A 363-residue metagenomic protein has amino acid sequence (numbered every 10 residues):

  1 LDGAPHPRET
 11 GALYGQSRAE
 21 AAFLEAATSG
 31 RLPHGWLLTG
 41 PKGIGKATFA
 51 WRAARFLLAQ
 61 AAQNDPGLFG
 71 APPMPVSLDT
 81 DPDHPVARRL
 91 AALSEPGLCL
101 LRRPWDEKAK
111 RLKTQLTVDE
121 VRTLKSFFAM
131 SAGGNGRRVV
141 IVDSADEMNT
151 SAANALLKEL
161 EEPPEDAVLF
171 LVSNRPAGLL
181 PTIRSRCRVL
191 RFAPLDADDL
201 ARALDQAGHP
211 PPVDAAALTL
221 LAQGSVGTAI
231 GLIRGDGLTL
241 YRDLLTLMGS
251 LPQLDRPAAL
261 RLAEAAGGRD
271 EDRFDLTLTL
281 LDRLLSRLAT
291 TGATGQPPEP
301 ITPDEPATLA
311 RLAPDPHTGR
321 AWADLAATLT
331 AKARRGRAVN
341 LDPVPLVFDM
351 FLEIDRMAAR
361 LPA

Functional and structural regions predicted by a protein language model:
L1-F56, Q60-L68, P72-D79, D83-R89 (+3 more regions): Charged, glycine-rich active-site and insertion segments that engage polyanionic ligands
Q16, T114-V121, N149-T150, A197 (+1 more regions): A conditional alpha-helix N-cap/helix-loop micro-motif detector
A22-A27, H84, R88-R89, Q115-V139 (+3 more regions): Conserved alpha-helical scaffold flanking the Walker A/P-loop in AAA+ ATPase domains
T39, V142-D143: Residues at the beta-strand->loop junction immediately N-terminal to the Walker
P85-W105: Conserved Walker-type P-loop NTP-binding/catalytic site
K108-V118, A145, V189-L190: Flexible beta-alpha connector loops of hexameric P-loop NTPases
G134-V139, P164-F170: Loop/turn-to-beta-strand initiation segments
S144-D166, R175: Conserved Walker B catalytic segment
